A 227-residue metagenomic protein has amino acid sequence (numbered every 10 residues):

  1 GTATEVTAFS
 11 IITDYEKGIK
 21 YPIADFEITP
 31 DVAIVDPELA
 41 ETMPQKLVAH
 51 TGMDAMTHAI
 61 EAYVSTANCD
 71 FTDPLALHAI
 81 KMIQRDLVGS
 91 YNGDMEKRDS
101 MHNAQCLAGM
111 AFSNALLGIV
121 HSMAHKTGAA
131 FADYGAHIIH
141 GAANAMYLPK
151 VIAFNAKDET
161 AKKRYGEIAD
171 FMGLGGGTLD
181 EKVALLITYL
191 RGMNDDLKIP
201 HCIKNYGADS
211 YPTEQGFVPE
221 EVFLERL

Functional and structural regions predicted by a protein language model:
G1-D70, K163-E167: A glycine/threonine-rich phosphate-anchoring loop and its flanking beta-alpha core in nucleotide/phosphate-binding
I11-T13, M82, Y211: Conserved catalytic core of sirtuin-type NAD+-dependent deacylases
V48, G52-A55, L75, A79 (+3 more regions): Catalytic-loop motifs flanking and including active-site residues across diverse enzymes
A62-N114, G118, G128-D133: Glycine-rich phosphate/diphosphate-binding loops and the adjacent beta-loop-alpha structural elements that coordinate
S113-H125, A136-M146, L227: Conserved phosphate/anionic-ligand binding catalytic regions in large, soluble enzymes, centered on
A130-V218: Gly/Pro-rich interdomain helix-loop hinge
I203, V222-L227: Short, intrinsically disordered, charge-balanced linker/junction segments flanking boundaries in proteins
